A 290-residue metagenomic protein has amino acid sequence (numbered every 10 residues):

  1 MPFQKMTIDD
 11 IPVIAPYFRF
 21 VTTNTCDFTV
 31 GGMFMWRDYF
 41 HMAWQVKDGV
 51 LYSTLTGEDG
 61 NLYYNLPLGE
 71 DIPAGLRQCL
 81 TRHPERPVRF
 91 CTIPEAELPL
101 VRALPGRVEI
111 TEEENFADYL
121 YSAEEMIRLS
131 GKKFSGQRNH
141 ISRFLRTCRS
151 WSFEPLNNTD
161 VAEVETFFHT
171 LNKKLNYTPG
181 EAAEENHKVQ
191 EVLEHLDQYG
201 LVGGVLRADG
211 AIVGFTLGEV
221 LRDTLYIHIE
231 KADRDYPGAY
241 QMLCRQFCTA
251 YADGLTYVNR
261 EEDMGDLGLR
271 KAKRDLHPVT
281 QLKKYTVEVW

Functional and structural regions predicted by a protein language model:
M1-F20, Y285: Short, extreme N-terminal leader segments that mark the start of a protein/domain
F3, N24-D27, W44, G106-E113 (+2 more regions): Short secondary-structure junctions
P16, T22, C26-E97, R207-R234: Conserved donor-binding loop and adjoining core beta-sheet/short helix segment in diverse acyl/aminoacyl transferases
P87-L104, E114-D118: Short, glycine/charge-rich beta-strand/loop segments that flank catalytic centers and engage negatively charged groups
R89-C91, E154, Y257-R260: Short catalytic-loop micro-motif centered on adjacent basic/acidic residues
G106-Y177: Acyltransferase donor/substrate-recognition loop-hinge adjacent to the catalytic core
T159, E163-A211: Short, conserved active-site entrance elements at the starts or edges of catalytic domains
L201-W290: Aromatic (often tryptophan-rich) hydrophobic motifs at membrane interfaces
